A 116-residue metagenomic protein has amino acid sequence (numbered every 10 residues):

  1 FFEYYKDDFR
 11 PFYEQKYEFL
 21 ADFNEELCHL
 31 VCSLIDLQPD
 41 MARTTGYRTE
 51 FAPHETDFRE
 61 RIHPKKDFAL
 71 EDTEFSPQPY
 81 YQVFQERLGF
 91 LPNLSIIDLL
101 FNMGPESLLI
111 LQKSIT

Functional and structural regions predicted by a protein language model:
F1-T116: Residues lining hydrophobic/aromatic ligand-binding pockets adjacent to catalytic sites
